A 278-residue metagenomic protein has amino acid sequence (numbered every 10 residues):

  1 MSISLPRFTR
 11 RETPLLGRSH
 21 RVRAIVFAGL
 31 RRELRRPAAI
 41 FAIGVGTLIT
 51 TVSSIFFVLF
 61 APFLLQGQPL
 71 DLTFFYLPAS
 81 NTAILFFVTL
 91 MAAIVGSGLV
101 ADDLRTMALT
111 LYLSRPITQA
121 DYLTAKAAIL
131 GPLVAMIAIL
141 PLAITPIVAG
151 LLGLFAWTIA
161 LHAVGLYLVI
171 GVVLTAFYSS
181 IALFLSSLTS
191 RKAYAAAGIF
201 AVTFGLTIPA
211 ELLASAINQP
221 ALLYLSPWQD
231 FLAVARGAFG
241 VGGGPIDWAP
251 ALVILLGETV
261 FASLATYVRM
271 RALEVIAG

Functional and structural regions predicted by a protein language model:
F8-A24: Short, membrane-interfacial amphipathic segments enriched in basic
R10, I55, L77, N81-I84 (+4 more regions): Secretory targeting signals
R18-S19, F27-V45: Membrane-interface helix starts
P37-A61, F86-A92, G198-T207: Hydrophobic alpha-helical transmembrane segments of multi-pass membrane transport/permease proteins
L59-F75, A193-A272: Terminal transmembrane helical anchor/hairpin motif
A79-D102: Long, hydrophobic alpha-helical segments
A92-G96, I144, S180-I181, A262-T266: Hydrophobic/aromatic residues in alpha-helical transmembrane segments
L99-G131: Helix-loop-helix units of permease transmembrane domains in multi-pass membrane transporters, especially ABC
